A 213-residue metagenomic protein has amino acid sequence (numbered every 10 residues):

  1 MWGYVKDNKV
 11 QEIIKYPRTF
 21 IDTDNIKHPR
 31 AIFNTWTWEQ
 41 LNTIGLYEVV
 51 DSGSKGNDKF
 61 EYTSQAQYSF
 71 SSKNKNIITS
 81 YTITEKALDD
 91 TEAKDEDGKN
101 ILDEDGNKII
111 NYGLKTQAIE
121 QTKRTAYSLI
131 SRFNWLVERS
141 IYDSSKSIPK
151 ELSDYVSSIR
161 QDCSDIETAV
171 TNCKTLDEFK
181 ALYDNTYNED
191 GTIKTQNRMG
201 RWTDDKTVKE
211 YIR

Functional and structural regions predicted by a protein language model:
M1-R213: A preference for well-ordered globular domain cores that mediate specific macromolecular interactions or catalysis
